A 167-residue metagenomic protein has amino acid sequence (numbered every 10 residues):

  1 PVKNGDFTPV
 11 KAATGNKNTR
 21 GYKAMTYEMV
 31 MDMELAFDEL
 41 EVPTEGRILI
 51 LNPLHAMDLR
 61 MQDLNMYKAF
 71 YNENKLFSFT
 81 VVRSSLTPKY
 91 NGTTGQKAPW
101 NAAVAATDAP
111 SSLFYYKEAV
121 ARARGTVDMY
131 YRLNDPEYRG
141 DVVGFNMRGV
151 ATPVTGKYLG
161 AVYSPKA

Functional and structural regions predicted by a protein language model:
P1-A12, D38-P53, R132-A151: Long, contiguous amphipathic alpha-helices that act as assembly "spine/axial" helices in icosahedral shell and virion
P1-E39, A161-A167: Alpha-helical scaffold segments that mediate packing/assembly in large oligomeric complexes
N18-M25, M61-A167: Sequence/fold signature of self-assembling virion shell proteins
A24-L64: Hydrophobic, aromatic-enriched interface-forming segments
